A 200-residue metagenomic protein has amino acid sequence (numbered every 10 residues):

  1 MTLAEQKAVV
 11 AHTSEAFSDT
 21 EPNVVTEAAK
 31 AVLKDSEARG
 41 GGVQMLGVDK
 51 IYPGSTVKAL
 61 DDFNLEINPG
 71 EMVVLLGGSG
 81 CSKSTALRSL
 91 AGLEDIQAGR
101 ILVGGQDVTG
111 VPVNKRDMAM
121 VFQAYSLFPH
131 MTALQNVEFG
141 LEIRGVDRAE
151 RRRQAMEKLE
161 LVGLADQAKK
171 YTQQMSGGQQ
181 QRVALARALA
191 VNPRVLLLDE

Functional and structural regions predicted by a protein language model:
M1-I51: ABC-family P-loop ATPase nucleotide-binding domain
L76-G78: The feature captures the beta-strand-to-loop junction immediately N-terminal to the Walker
A91: Helix-to-loop junction immediately C-terminal to a conserved catalytic motif
D107-T109, E138, E142-G145, A149-D166: Conserved ABC ATPase "signature" region
M131-F139: Short coil-to-helix segment of the ABC ATPase nucleotide-binding domain corresponding to the Q-loop/switch region
K170-Q173, V191: Conserved signature/switch motifs of ABC ATPase nucleotide-binding domains
L185: Hydrophobic anchor residue at the start of the ABC signature
L196-D199: Catalytic Walker B motif of ABC-type/P-loop ATPase nucleotide-binding domains
